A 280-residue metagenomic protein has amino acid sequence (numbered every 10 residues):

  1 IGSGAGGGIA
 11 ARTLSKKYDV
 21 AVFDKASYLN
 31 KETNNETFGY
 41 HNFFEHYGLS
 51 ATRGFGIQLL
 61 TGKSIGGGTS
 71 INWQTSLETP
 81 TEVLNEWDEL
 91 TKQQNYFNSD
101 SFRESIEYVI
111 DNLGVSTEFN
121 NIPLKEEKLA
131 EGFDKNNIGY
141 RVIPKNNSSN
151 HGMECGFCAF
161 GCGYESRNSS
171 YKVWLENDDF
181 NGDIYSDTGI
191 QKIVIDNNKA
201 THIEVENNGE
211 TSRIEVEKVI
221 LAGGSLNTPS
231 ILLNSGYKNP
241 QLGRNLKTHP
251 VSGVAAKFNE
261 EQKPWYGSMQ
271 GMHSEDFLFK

Functional and structural regions predicted by a protein language model:
I1-W87, Q94, S99-D100, K238-K257 (+1 more regions): N-terminal glycine-rich phosphate/pyrophosphate-binding loop and immediately adjacent elements
G8-R12, K172, P229, L233: Short, hydrophobic alpha-helix immediately C-terminal to the catalytic nucleophile
K17-Y18, N181, V216-E217: Short, well-ordered alpha-helix to beta-strand connector turns
Y18-V20, Y140, V219: Hydrophobic anchor at the start of a short beta-strand that flanks the dinucleotide cofactor-binding loop
A26-K31, E36, S64, T188 (+2 more regions): Glycine-rich loop(s) and the adjacent beta-strand/alpha-helix scaffold that form part
E45-L60, E210-V216, Q270-F277: Short, hydrophobic/aliphatic alpha-helical segments
L90-I190: Conserved redox-cofactor binding core of oxidoreductases
G161-N168, E260-K280: Flavin (FAD/FMN)-binding glycine-rich loop and adjacent Rossmann-like elements that form
